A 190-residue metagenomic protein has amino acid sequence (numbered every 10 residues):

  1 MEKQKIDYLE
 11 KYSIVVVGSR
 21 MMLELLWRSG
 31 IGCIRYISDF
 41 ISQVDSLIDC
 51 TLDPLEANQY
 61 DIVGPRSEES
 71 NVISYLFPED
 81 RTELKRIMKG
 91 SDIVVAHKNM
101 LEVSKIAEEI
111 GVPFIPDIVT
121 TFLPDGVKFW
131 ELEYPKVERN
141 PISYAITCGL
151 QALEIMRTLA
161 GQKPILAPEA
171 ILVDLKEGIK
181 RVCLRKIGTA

Functional and structural regions predicted by a protein language model:
M1-A190: Adenine nucleotide-associated cytosolic modules
